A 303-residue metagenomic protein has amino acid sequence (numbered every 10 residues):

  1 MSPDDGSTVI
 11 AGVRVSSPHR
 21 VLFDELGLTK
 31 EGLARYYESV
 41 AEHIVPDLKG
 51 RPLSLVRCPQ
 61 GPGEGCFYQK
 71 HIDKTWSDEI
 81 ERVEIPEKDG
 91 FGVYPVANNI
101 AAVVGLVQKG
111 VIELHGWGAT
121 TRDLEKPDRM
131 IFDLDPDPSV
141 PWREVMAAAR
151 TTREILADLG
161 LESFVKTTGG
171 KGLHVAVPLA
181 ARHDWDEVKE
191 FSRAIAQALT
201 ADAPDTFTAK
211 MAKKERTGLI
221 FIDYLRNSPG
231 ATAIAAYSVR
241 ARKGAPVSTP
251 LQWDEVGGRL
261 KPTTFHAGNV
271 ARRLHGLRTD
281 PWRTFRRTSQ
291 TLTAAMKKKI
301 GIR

Functional and structural regions predicted by a protein language model:
M1-K30, A34, V45, K49-G50 (+4 more regions): C-terminal accessory nucleic-acid interaction domains of nucleic acid-metabolism proteins
S2-L106: Charge-rich, low-complexity segments
I10, G169-G170: Core structural elements
V56-C58, R122, S163-G169, K210-K214: Short beta-strand
P62-G65, T75, G172-H174, P229-A231: Flexible loop/turn segments at secondary-structure boundaries
P95-T168, L179-E187, R303: Signature for HUH/AEP ssDNA processing cores
H174-A180, F221-Y224: A short beta-strand motif that forms the metal-chelation/ATP-contact edge of phosphoryl-transfer active sites
